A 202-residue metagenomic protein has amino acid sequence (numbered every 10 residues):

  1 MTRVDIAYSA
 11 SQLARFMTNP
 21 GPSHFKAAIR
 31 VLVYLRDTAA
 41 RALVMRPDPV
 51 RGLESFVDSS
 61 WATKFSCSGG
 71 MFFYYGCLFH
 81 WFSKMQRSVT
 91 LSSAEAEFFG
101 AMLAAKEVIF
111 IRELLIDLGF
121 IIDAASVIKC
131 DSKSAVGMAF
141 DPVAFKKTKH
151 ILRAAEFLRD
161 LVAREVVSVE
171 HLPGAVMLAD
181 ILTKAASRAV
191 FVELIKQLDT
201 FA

Functional and structural regions predicted by a protein language model:
M1-R41, P173, I181-T183: C-terminal reverse transcriptase regions that engage the nucleic-acid substrate
M1-Y8, S60-G69, S93-F110: Conserved pre-motif C helix in the palm subdomain of viral-like polymerases
I6, A40-A42, G52-E54, G69-M71 (+2 more regions): Conserved active-site beta-strand-loop modules that form the wall/rim of enzyme catalytic pockets and either contain
F16, G52, K84-A202: RNase H-like nuclease module associated with reverse transcription
H24, R36, F65, A104-E107 (+1 more regions): Active-site-proximal structural scaffolding
V33-S59, F120-I122: Structured nucleic-acid-interacting core domains from mobile-element enzymes and related host factors, especially RNase
D37-R41, A62, L78-H80, F110 (+1 more regions): Conserved helix-loop functional segments at active or binding sites
S55-A94: RNase H-like nuclease fold core
